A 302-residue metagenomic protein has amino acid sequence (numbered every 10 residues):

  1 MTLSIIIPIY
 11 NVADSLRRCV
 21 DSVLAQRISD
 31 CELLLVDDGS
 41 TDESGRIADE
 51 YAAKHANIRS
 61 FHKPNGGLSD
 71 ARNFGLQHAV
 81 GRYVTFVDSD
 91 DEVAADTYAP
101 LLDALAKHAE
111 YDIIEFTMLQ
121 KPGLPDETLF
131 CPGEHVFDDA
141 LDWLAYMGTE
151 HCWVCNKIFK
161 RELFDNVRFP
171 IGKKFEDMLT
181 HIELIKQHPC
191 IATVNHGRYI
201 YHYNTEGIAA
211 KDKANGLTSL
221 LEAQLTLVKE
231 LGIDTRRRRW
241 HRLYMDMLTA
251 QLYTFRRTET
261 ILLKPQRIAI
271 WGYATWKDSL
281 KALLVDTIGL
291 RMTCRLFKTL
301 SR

Functional and structural regions predicted by a protein language model:
N11-A25: Short, well-formed alpha-helical segments that are part of the catalytic scaffolds of diverse glycosyltransferases
S22, D37-I47, P64, D88: A conserved acidic beta->alpha catalytic loop
K63-A79: Glycine-rich, basic loop-to-helix element that forms the pyrophosphate-binding segment of sugar-nucleotide handling
V84: Short aromatic/hydrophobic "clamp" motif used to bind/position activated sugar donors
Y98-I171: Flexible acidic/His/Gly-enriched loops in nucleotide-sugar-dependent glycosyltransferase catalytic domains
A140-A214: Conserved nucleotide-sugar donor-binding catalytic segment
R198-N204, A210-R238, Q251-W271: Catalytic core of nucleotide-sugar-dependent glycosyltransferases
R257-R302: Membrane-interface aromatic/basic loop that binds lipid-linked glycans or pyrophosphate carriers, typified by
